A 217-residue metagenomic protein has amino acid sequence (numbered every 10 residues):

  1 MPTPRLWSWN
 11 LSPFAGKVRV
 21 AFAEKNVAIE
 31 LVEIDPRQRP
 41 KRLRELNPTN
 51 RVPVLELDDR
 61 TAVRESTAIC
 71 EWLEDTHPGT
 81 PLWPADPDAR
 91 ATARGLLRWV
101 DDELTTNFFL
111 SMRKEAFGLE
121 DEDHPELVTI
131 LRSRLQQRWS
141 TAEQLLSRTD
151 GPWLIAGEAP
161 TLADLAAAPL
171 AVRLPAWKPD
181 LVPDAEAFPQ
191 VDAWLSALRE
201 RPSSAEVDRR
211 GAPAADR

Functional and structural regions predicted by a protein language model:
M1-T129, R148-D150, L154: GST-like domain detector, emphasizing the conserved glutathione-binding G-site in the N-terminal thioredoxin-like
W9, L162, G211: Short, solvent-exposed turn/loop segments enriched in Gly/Ser/Thr/Pro and often Arg
V100-A197: GST-like fold's C-terminal all-alpha helical module
A185, P189-R217: Long hydrophobic alpha-helical segments typical of transmembrane helices together with their membrane-interfacial
